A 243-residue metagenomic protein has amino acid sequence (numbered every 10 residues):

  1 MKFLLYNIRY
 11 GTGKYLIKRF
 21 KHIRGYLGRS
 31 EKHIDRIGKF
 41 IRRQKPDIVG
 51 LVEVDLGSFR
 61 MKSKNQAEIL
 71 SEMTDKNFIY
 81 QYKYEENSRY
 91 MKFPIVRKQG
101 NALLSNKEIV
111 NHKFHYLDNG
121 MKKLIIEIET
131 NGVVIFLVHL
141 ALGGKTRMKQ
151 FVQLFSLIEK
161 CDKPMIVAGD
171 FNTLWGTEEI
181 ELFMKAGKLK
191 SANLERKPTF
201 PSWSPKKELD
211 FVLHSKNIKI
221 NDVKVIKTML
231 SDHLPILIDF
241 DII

Functional and structural regions predicted by a protein language model:
M1-M73, Y80-K83, S88, I243: N-terminal, active-site-proximal structural segment of metallo-dependent hydrolase catalytic domains
K2-N7, R36-M61, I135-V138, L154-E181 (+3 more regions): Active-site beta-strand/loop signature of hydrolases that rely on acidic residues for catalysis
G11-T12, L56-F59, E86-S88, G143-T146 (+3 more regions): Active-site environment of divalent metal-dependent phosphoester hydrolases
K45, D75, N106-E108, D162 (+1 more regions): Residue-level detector of structured alpha->beta connecting loops
E53-G132, K224-K227: Structured beta-strand-rich core segments of catalytic domains in phosphoester-bond hydrolases
S63-E68, K149-F155: Charged helix-capping and loop-helix junction motifs
F114, E129, S156-I166, F171-I243: Metal-dependent phosphoester-hydrolase catalytic domains
I128-V133, V138-K145: Metal-dependent phosphoester/phosphodiester hydrolase catalytic core
